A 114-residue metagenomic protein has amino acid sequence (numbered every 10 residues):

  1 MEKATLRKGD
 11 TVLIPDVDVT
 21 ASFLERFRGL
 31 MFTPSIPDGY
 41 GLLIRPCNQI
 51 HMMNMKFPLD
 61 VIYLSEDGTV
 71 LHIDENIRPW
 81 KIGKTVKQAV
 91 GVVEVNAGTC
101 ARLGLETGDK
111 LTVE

Functional and structural regions predicted by a protein language model:
M1-E114: Compact, glycine-rich, soluble single-domain proteins
